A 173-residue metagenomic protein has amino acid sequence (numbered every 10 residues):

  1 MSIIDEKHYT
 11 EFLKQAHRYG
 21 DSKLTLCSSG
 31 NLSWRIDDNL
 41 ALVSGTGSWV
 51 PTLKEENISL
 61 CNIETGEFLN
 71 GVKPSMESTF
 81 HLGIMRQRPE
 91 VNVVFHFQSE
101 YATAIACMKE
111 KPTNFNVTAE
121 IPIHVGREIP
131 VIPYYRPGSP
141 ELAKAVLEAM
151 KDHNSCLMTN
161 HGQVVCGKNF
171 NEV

Functional and structural regions predicted by a protein language model:
M1-V173: Glycine-rich flexible loops
